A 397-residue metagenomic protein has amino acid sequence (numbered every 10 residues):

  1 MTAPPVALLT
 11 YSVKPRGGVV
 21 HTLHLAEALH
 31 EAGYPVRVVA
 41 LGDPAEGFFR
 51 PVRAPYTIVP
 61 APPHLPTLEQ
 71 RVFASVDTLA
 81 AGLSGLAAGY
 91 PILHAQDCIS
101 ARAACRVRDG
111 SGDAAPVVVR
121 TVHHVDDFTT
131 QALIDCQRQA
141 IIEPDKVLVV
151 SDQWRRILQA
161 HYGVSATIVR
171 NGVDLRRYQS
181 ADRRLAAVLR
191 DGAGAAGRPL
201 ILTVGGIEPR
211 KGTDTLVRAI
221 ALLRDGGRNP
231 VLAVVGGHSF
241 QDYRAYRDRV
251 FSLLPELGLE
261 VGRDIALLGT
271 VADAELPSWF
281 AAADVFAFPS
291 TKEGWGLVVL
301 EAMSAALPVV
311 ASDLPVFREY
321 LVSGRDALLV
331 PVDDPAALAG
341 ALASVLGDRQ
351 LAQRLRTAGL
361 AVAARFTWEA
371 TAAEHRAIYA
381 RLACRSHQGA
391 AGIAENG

Functional and structural regions predicted by a protein language model:
A3, L8-R16, L23-A74: N-terminal strand-loop element at the rim of the active site of nucleotide-sugar-dependent glycosyltransferases
A7, A193-K211, V217-I220, L232-A233: Conserved donor-binding/catalytic core segment of Leloir-type glycosyltransferases
A95-S100, V122: Short His-centered aromatic/hydrophobic patch
R247-T270: Nucleotide-activated donor-binding/catalytic signature segment of Leloir-type glycosyltransferases, i.e., the conserved
T270-V271, S278-A283: Short alpha-helical donor nucleotide-sugar binding micro-motif in glycosyltransferases
T291: Aromatic "clamp/platform" in nucleotide-sugar-dependent glycosyltransferases that forms part of the donor/acceptor
V299, P308-A311, L321: Short hydrophobic beta-strand element within catalytic cores of glycosyltransferases and related nucleotide-activated
S323-G324, L328-P335, S344-Q350: Conserved acidic donor-binding segment of nucleotide-sugar-dependent glycosyltransferases
